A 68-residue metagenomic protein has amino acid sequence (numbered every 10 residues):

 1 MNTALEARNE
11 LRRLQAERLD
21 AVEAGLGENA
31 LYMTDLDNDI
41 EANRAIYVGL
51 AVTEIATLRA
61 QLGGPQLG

Functional and structural regions predicted by a protein language model:
M1-G68: Extended, charge-rich alpha-helical interface modules
